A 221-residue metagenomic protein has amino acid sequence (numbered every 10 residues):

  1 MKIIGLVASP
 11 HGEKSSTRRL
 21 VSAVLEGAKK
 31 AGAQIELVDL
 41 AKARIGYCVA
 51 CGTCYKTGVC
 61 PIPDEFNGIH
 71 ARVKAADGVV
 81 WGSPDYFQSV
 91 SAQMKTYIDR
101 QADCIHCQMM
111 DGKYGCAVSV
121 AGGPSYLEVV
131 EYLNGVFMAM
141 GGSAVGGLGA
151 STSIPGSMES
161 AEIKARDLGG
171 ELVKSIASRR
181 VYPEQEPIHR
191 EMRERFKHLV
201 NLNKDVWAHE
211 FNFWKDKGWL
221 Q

Functional and structural regions predicted by a protein language model:
M1-D103, I163-K174, R179-Q221: N-terminal beta1-alpha1-beta2 submodule of the flavodoxin-like/Rossmannoid cofactor-binding fold
V7-A8, W81, A117, S153-G156: Short coil/turn segments at secondary-structure junctions
D39-K42, L148-I154: Short beta->alpha junction loops
A92, I105-S151, M158-S160: Short, glycine-/small-residue-rich phosphate/pyrophosphate-handling segment
